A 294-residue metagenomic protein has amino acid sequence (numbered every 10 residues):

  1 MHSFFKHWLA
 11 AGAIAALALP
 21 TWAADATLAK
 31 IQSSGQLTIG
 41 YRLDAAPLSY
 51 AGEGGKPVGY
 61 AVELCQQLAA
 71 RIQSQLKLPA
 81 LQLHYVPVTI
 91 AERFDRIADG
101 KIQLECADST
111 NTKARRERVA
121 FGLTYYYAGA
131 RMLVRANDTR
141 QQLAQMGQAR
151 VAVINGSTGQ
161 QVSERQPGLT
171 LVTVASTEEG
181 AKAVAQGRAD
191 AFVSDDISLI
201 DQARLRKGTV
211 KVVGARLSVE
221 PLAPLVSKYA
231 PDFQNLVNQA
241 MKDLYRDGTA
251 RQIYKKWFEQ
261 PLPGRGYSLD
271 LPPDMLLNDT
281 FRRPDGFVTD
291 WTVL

Functional and structural regions predicted by a protein language model:
A18-T21: N-terminal signal peptide c-region/cleavage motif recognized by signal peptidases
D25-E105, E117: Extracytoplasmic small-molecule ligand-binding "clamshell" domains of the periplasmic binding protein/Venus flytrap
S33, Q161-V174, V212, K242-L294: Ligand-binding clefts/hinges and TM-proximal coupling segments of bilobed small-molecule sensing domains
T38, D44-P47, P57-S74, T110 (+2 more regions): Bilobed "Venus flytrap"/periplasmic-binding protein-like clamshell domains and structurally analogous long
L43, Y126-V134, I200-K242, Q260-R283: Periplasmic-binding protein-like
G59-R71, A144, A149-R150, N155-S157 (+2 more regions): Extended ligand-binding regions for polar small-molecule ligands
L78-D95, D138, T158, V172-K182 (+1 more regions): Short helix-initiation/N-cap motifs at beta->coil->alpha
A91-E92, C106-R118, V162-R165, A185-V219: A ligand-binding cleft/hinge motif common to bilobed small-molecule-binding domains
